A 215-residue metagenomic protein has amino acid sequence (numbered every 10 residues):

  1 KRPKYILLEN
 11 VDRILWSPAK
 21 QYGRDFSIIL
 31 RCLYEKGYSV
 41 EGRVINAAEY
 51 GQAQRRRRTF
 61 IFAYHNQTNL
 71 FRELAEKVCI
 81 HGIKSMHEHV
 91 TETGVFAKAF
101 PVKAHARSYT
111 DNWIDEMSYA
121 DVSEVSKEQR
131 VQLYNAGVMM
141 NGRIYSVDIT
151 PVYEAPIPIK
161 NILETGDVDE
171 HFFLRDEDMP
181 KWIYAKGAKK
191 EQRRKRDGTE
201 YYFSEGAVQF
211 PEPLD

Functional and structural regions predicted by a protein language model:
K1-H65, N69: Conserved Class I SAM-dependent methyltransferase catalytic core
N46, G82-S85, V95, Y109 (+3 more regions): Short, solvent-exposed coil/turn linker segments
Q52-V138: Flexible, glycine-/basic-rich loop-and-beta segments that form/coincide with the SAM-dependent methyltransferase
V131-D215: C-terminal target-recognition/interaction regions appended to catalytic cores
